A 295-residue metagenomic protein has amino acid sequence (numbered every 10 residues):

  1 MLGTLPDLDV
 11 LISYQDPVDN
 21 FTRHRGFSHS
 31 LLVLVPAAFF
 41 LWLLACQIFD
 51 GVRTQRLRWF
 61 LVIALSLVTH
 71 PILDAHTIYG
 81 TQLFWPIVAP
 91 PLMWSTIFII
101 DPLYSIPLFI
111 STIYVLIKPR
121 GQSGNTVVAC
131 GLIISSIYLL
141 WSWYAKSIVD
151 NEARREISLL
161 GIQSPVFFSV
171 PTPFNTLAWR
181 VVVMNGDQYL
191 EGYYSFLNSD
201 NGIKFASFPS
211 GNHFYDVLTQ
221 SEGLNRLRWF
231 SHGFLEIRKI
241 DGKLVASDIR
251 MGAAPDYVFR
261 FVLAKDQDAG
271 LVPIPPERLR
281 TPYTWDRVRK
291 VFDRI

Functional and structural regions predicted by a protein language model:
M1-N151, R155-P171: N-terminal membrane-targeting hydrophobic helices
Q163-V166, A178-I295: Extracytosolic and intramembrane catalytic regions of membrane-associated proteins in envelope/secretory systems
P171-F174, A178: ATP/pyrophosphate-binding catalytic subdomain of soluble kinases
